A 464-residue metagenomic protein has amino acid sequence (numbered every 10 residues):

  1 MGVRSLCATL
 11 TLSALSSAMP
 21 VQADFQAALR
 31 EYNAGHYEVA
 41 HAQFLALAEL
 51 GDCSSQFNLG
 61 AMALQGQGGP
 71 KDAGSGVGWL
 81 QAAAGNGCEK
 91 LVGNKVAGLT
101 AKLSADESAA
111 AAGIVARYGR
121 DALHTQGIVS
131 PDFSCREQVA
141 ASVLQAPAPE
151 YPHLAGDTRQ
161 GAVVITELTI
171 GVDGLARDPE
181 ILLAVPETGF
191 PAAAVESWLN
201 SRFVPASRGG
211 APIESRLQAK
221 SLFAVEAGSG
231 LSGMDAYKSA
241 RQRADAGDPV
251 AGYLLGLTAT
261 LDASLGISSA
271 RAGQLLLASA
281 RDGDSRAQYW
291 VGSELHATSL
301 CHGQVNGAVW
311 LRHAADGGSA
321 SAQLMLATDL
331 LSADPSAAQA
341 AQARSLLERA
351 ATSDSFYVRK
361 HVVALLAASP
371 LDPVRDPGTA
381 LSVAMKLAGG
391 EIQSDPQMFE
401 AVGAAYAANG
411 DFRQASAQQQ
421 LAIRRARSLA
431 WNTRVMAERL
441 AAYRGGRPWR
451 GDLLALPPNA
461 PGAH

Functional and structural regions predicted by a protein language model:
A23-A46, L50, G230, M234-I267 (+1 more regions): Alpha-helical segment of the N-proximal tetratricopeptide repeat
D24-E31, N58-Q65, G93-G98, G256-D262 (+3 more regions): Hydrophobic face of amphipathic alpha-helices that form TPR/SEL1-like repeat modules and related alpha-solenoid
G35-H36, E49-C53, Q65-Q67, D72 (+12 more regions): Short helix-capping/linker turns of helical repeat alpha-solenoids
H36-V39, P70-G78, G230-D235, S264-L275 (+4 more regions): Structural signature of tandem alpha-helical TPR/SEL1-like repeats, specifically the intra-repeat loop/turn
G98-S142, V374-R375, Q393-P396, A408-N409 (+1 more regions): Terminal, low-structured helical/coil segments at or just beyond the last alpha-helical repeat
H124-L168, A193-A236: Short proline/glycine- and basic residue-enriched helix-capping loop/turn segments at helix->loop/beta transitions
